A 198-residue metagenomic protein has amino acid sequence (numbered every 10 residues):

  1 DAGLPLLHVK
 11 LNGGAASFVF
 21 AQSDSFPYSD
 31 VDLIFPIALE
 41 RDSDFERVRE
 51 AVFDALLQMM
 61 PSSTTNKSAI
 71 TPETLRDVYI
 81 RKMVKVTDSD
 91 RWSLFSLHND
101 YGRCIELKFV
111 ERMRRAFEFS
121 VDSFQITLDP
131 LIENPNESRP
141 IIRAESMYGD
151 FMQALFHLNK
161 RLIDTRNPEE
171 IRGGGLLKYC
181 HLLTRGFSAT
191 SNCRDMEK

Functional and structural regions predicted by a protein language model:
D1-V31, F35-E46: Active-site nucleotide-donor binding segment shared across nucleotidyl transfer reactions
A2, F18, A38-E40, A55 (+3 more regions): Generic recognition of well-structured, leucine-rich alpha-helical segments and adjacent helix-turn regions within
A2-V9, T64-L75, E169-C180, C193-E197: Short glycine-rich, low-complexity/disordered patches
G3-P5, E46-F124, L131: Conserved catalytic core of two-metal-ion nucleotidyltransferases
Y28, F45-F53, Y148, M152-L155 (+1 more regions): Generic preference for well-ordered alpha-helical elements
L39-V48, S63-S68, N136-R143: Short C-terminal domain-edge/linker segments immediately following a structured domain
S93-K198: Eukaryote-biased recognition of electropositive, low-complexity segments and basic polyanion/acidic-motif-binding
